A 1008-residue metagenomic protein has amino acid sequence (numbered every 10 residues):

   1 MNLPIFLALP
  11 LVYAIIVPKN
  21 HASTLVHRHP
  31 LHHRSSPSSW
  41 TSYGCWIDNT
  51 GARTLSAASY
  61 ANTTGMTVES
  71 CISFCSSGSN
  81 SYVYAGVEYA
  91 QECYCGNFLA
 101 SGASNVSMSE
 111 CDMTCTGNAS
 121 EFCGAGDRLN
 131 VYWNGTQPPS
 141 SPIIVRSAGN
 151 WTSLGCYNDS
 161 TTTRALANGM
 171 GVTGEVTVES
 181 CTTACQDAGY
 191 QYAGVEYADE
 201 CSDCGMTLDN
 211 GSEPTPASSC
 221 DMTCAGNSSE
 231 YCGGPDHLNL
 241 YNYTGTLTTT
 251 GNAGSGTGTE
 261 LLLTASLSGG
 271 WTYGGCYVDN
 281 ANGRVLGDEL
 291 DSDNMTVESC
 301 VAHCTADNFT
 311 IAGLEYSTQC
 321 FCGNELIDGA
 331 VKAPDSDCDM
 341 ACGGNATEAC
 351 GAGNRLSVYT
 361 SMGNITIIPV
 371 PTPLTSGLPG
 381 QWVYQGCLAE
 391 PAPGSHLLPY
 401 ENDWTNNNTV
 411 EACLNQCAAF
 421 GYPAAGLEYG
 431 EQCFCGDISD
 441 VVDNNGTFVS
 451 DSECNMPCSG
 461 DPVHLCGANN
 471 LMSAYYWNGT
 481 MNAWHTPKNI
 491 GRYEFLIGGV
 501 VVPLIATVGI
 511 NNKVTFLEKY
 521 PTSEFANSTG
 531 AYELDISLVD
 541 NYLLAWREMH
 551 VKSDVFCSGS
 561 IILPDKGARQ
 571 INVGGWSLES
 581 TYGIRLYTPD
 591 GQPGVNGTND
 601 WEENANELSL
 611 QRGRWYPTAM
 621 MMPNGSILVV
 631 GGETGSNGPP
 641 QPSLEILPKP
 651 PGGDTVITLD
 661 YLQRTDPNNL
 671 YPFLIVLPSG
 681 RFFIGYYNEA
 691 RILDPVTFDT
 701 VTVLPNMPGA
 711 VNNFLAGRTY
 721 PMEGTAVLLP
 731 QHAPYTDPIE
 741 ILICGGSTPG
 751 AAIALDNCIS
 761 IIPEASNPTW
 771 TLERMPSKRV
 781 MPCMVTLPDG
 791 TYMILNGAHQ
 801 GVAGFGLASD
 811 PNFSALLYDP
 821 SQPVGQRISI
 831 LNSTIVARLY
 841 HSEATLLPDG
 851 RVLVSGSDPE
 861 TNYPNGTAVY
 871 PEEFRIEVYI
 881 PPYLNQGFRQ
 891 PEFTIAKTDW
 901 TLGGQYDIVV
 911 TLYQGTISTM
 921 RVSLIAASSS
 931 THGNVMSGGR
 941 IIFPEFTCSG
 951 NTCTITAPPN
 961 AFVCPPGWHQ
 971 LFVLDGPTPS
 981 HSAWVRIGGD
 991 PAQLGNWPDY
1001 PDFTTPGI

Functional and structural regions predicted by a protein language model:
I15-A483: Peripheral, non-catalytic regulatory segments
Q191, T310, P423, V502-T507 (+13 more regions): Beta-propeller and closely related beta-sheet repeat lectin domains
P371, T665-V802: Beta-propeller domains
A483-E494, G509-V551, G575-G594: Beta-propeller domains
K519, A526, G530-L534, Y906-T978: Immunoglobulin-like IPT/TIG beta-sandwich domains and homologous Ig-like subdomains
T529-L538, Y582-G594, P640-G652, A690-I692 (+3 more regions): Beta-propeller blade signature
Y582-P672: Asp-box/WD-like beta-propeller blade repeats and closely related beta-sheet repeat scaffolds
V711, W770-P782, Q822-L846, G939-F943: Conserved blade-ending motifs and adjacent loop-strand segments that build the rim/top face of beta-propeller domains
